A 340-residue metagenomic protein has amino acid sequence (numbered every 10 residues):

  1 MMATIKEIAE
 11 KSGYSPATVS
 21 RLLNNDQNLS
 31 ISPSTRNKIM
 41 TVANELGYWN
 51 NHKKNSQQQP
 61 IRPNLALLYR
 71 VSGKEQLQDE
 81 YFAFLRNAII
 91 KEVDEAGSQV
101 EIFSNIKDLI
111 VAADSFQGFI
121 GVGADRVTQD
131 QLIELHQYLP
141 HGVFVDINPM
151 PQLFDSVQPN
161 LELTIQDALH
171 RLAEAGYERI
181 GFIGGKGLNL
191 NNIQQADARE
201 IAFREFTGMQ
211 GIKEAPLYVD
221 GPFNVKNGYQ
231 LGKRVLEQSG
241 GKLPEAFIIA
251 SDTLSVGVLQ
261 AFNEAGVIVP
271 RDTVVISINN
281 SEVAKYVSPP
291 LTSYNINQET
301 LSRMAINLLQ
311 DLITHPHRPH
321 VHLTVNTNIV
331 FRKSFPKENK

Functional and structural regions predicted by a protein language model:
M1-Q58: N-terminal helix-turn-helix DNA-binding module of bacterial transcription factors
S15, W49, P63, Q117 (+2 more regions): Short acidic/polar active-site loop segments enriched in Thr and Asp
Q59-H170, E174, E237, G241 (+1 more regions): Alpha-helical recognition/docking segments in bacterial nutrient-uptake and carbohydrate-utilization systems
N64-L68, G181, I248, I276: Short, well-ordered beta-strand segments
G73-E80, S104-D108, V157-D167, I183-K233 (+4 more regions): Hinge/beta->alpha junction and helix N-cap segments in small-molecule ligand-binding domains
E237-K340: Flexible loop/turn connectors
